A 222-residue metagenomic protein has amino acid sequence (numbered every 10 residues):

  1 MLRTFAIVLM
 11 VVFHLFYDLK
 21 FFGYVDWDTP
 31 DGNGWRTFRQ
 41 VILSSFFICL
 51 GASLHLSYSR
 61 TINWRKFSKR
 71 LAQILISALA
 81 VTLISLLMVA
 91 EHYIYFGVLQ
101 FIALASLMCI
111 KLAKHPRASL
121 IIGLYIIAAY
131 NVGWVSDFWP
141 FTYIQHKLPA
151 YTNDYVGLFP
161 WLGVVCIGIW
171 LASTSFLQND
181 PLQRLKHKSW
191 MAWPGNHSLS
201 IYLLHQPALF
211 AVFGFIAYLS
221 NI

Functional and structural regions predicted by a protein language model:
M1-I222: Alpha-helical transmembrane segments and their immediate juxtamembrane cytosolic regions
